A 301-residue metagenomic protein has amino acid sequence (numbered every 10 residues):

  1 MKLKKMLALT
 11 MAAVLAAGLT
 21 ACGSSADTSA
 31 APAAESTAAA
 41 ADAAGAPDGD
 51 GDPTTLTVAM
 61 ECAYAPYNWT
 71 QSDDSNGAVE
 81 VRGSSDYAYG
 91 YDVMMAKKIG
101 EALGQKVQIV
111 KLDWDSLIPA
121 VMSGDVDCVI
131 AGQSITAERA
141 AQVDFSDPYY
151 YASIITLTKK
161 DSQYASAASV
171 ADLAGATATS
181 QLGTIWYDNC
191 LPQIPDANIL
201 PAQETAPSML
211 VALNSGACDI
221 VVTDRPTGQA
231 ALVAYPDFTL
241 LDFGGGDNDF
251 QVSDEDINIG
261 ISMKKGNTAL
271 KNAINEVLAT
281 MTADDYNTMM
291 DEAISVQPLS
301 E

Functional and structural regions predicted by a protein language model:
K5, G18-A34: Bacterial lipoprotein signal-peptidase II cleavage site
G45, G51-Q133: Extracytoplasmic small-molecule ligand-binding "clamshell" domains of the periplasmic binding protein/Venus flytrap
M60-Y64, V110-D115, G124-T136, A152 (+4 more regions): Beta->alpha turn/N-cap motifs
A65, S85-E101, Q133, I155-L210 (+2 more regions): Bilobed "Venus flytrap"/periplasmic-binding protein-like clamshell domains and structurally analogous long
E101, K106-D172, V252: Acidic, polar ligand-binding/catalytic clefts
S116, G132-Q142, N189-P192, S215 (+1 more regions): A ligand-binding cleft/hinge motif common to bilobed small-molecule-binding domains
Y151-T158, A234-L278, V296-E301: Periplasmic-binding protein-like
I185-A202, D242, N272-E301: Ligand-binding clefts/hinges and TM-proximal coupling segments of bilobed small-molecule sensing domains
